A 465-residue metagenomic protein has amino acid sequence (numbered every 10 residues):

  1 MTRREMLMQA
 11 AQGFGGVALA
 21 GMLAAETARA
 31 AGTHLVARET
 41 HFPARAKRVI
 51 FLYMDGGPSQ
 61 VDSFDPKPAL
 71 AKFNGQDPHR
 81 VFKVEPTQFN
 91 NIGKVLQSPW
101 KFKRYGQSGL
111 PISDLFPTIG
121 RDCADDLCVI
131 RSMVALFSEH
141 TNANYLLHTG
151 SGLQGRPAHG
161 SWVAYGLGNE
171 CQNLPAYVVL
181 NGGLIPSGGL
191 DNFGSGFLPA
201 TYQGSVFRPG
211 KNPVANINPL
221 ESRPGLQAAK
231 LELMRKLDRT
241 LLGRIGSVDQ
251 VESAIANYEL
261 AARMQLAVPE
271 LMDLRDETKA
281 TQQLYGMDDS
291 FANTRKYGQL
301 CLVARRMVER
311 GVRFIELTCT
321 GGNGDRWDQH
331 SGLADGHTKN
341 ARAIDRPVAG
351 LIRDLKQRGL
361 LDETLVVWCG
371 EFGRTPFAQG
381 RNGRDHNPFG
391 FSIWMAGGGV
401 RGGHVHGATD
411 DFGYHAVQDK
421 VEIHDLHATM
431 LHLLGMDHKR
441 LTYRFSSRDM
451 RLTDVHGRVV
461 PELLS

Functional and structural regions predicted by a protein language model:
M1-S465: Ligand-binding pockets and gating/stacking loops
